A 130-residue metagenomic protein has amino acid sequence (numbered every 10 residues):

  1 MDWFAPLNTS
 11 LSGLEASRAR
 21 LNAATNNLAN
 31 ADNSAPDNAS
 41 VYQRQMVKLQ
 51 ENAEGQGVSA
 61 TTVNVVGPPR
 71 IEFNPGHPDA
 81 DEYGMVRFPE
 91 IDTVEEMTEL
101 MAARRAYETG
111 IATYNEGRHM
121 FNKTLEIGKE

Functional and structural regions predicted by a protein language model:
M1-E130: Amphipathic alpha-helical polymerization modules
